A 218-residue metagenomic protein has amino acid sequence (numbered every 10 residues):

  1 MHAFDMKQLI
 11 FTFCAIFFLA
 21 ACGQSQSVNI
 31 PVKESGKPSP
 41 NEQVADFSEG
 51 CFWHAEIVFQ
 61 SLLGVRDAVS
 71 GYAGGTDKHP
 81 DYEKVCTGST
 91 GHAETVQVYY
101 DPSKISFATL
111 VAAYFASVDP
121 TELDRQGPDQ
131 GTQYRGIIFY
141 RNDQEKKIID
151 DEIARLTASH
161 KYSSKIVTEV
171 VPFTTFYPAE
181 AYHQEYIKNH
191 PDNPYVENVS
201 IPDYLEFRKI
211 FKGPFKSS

Functional and structural regions predicted by a protein language model:
M1-H2, F18, E197: Generic secretory/membrane-interface signal
M1-L9: Positively charged n-region of N-terminal signal peptides that target proteins for export
I10-A21: Bacterial N-terminal signal peptides
C22-S218: Flexible coil/turn and secondary-structure edge motifs
